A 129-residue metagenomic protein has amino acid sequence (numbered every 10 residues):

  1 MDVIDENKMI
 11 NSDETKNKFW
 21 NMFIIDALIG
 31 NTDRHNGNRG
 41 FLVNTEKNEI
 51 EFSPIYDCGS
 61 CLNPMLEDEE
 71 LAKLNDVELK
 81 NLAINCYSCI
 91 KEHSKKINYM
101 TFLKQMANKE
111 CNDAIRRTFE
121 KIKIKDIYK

Functional and structural regions predicted by a protein language model:
M1-E67: Conserved kinase catalytic-core segment
E46-K129: C-terminal catalytic region of ATP-dependent kinase domains
